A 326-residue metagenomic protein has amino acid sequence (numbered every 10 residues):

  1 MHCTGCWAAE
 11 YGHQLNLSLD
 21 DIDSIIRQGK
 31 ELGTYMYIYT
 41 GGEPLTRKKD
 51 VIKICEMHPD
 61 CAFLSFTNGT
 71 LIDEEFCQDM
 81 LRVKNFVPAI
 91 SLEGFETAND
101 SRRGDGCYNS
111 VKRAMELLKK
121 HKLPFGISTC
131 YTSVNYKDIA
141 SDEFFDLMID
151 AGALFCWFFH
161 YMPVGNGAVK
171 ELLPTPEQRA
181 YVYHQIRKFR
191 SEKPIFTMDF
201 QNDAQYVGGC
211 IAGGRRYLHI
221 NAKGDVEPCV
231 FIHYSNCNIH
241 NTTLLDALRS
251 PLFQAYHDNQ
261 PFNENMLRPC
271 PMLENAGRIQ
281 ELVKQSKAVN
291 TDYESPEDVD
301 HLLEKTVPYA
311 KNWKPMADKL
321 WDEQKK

Functional and structural regions predicted by a protein language model:
M1-L19: Canonical Radical SAM [4Fe-4S] cluster-binding loop centered on the CxxxCxxC motif and its immediate flanking residues
M1-T4, Y35-Y39, I220, G224: N-terminal pre-triad scaffold of radical SAM enzymes
C3-C6, C210, G224, C229 (+1 more regions): Short cysteine clusters
A9-G12, R216, S235, A276: Secreted/processed peptides and extracellular or luminal domains of membrane proteins
I22-Y39, R47-F159: Radical SAM/AdoMet-radical enzyme domain recognition
C61, D100-G213, A222-K223, E227 (+1 more regions): Radical SAM enzyme [4Fe-4S]-AdoMet core and its adjacent flexible, acidic and glycine-rich loops/tails across
F231-K326: Flexible mid-to-C-terminal extensions adjoining Fe-S/redox cofactors in radical SAM and related proteins
